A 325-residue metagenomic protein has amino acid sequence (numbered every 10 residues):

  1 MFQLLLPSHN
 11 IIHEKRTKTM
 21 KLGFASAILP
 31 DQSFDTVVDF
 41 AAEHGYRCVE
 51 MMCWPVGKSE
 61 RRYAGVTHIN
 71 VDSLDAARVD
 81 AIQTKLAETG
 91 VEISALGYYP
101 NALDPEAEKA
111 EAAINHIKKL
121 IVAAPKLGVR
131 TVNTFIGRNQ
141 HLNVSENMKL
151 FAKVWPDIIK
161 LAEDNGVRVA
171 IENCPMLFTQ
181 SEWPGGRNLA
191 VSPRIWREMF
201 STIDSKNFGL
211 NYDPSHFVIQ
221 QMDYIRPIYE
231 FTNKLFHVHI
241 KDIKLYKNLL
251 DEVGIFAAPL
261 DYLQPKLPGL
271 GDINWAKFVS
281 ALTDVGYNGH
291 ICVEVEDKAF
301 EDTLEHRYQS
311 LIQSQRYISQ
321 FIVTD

Functional and structural regions predicted by a protein language model:
L4: Cationic, low-complexity basic patches in intrinsically disordered or flexible, solvent-exposed regions
H9-N10: Intrinsic-disorder-associated, low-complexity terminal segments enriched in Asp/Asn/His/Tyr and depleted of Lys/Arg
H13-C48, C53-P55, A87, G128-R130 (+2 more regions): Histidine-acidic metal/acid-base catalytic patches
M20-G23, S94-D104, A257-A258: N-terminal small/glycine-rich loop or linker at the start of catalytic domains across soluble metabolic enzymes
M52-A81, L142: Glycine-rich, proline-tolerant flexible connector loops at the mouths of alpha/beta enzymes
C53-E60, A102, N139-H141, M176-F178 (+2 more regions): Conserved radical SAM core fold
D80-E92, N101-G209, I219, E230 (+1 more regions): Active-site acidic/histidine proton-transfer and metal-coordination neighborhood in alpha/beta enzyme cores
